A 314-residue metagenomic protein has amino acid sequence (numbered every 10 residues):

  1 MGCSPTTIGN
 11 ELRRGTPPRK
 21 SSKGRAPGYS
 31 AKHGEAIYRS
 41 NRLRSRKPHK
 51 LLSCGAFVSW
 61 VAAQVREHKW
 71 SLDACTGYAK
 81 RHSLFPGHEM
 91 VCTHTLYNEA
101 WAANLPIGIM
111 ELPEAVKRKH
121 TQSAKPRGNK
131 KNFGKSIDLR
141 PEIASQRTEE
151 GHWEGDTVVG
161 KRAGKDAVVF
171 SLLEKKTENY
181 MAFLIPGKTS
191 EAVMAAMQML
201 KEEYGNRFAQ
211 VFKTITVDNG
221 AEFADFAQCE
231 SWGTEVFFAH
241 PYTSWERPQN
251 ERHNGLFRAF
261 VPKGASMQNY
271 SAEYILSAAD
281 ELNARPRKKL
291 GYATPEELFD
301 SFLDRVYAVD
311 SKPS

Functional and structural regions predicted by a protein language model:
M1-Q249, N254-S266, S277-D280, R287 (+2 more regions): Secondary-structure boundary/capping micro-motif
N219, T294-E296: A general secondary-structure junction signal
M267-S271: Conserved, non-catalytic sequence blocks in retroelement Pol enzymes and Pol-derived host proteins
Y274: Catalytic phosphate/metal-binding cores of nucleic-acid and nucleotide-processing enzymes, i.e., regions that mediate
E296-F302: A glycine-rich phosphate-binding loop feature that marks nucleotide/adenosyl-phosphate handling sites
